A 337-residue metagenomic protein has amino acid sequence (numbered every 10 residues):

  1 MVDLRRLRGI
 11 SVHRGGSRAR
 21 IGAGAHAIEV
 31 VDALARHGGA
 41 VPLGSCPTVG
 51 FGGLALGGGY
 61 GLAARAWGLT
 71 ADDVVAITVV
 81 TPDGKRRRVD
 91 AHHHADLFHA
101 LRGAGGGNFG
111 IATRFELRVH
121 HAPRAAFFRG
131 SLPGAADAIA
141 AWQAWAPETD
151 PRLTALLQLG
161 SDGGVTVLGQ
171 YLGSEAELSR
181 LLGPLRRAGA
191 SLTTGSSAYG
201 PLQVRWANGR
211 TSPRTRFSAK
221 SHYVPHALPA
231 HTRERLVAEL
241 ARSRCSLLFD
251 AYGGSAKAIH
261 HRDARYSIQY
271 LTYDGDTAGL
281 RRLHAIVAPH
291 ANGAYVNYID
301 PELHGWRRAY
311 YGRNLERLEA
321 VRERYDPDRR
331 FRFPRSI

Functional and structural regions predicted by a protein language model:
M1-I337: Soluble FAD-dependent oxygen oxidases
